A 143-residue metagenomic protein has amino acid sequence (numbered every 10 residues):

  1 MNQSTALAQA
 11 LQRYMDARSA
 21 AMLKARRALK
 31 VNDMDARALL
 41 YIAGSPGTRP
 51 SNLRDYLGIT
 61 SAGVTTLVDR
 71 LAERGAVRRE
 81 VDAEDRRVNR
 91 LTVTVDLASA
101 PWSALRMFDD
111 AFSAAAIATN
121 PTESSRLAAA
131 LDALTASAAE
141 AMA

Functional and structural regions predicted by a protein language model:
M1, P121-A143: C-terminal regulatory/oligomerization modules of transcriptional regulators
M1-L29, R90-V93, T122: N-terminal leader segment of winged-helix/HTH proteins
N2-T5, L29, D33, T48 (+4 more regions): Residues at secondary-structure transition points
A21-T60: N-terminal helix-turn-helix DNA-binding core of bacterial DNA-binding proteins
P46-N89: Canonical helix-turn-helix DNA-binding module
A72-S125: Charged, amphipathic alpha-helical coiled-coil/dimerization segments
